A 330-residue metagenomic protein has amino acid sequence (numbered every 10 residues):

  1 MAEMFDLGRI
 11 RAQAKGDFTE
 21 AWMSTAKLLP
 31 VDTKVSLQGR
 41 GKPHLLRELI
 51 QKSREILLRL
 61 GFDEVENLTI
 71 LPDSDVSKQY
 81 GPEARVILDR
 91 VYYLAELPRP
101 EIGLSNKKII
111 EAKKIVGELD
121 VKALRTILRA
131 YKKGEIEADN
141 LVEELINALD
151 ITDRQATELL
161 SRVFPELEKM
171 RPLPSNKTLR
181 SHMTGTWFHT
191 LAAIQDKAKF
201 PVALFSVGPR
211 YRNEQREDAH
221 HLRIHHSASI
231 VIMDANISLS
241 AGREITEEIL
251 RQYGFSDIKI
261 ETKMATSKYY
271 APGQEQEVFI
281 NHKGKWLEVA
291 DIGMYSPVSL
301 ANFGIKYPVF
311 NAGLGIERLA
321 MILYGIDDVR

Functional and structural regions predicted by a protein language model:
A2-R330: TRNA-recognition modules of translation machinery and tRNA-sensing kinases, especially anticodon-binding
